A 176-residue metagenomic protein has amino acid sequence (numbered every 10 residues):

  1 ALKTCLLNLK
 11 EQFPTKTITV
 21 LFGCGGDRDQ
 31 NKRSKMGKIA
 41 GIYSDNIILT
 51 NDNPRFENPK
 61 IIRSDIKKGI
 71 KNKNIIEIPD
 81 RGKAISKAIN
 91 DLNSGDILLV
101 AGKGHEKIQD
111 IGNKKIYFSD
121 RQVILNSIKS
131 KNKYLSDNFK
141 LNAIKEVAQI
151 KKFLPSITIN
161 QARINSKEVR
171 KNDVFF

Functional and structural regions predicted by a protein language model:
A1-F176: ATP-dependent carboxylate-amine ligase
